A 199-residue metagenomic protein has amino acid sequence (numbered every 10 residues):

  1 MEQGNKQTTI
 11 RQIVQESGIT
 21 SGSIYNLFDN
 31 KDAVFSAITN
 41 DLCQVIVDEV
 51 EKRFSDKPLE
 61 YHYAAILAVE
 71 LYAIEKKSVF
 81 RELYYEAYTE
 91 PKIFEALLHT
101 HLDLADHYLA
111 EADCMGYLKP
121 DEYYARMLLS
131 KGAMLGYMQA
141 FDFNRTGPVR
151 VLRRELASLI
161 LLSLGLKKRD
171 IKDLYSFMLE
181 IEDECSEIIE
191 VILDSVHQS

Functional and structural regions predicted by a protein language model:
E2, E16, A33-R53, A65 (+1 more regions): Alpha-helical structural segments
E2-A33, A37: Helix-turn-helix
L42-E49, A73-K77, R81, L104 (+2 more regions): A short secondary-structure junction motif
V50-F54, R81-A87, Y137-R145: Secondary-structure edge/capping motif, primarily at the C-terminal ends of alpha-helices and the immediately following
E60-Y85, K92-L102: Helical hydrophobic small-molecule/effector-binding pocket
Y88-Q139, V151-R154, S158: Amphipathic alpha-helical packing segments from all-alpha helical-bundle domains
A110, F143-S199: C-terminal peripheral helix-coil segments that are non-catalytic and often amphipathic
